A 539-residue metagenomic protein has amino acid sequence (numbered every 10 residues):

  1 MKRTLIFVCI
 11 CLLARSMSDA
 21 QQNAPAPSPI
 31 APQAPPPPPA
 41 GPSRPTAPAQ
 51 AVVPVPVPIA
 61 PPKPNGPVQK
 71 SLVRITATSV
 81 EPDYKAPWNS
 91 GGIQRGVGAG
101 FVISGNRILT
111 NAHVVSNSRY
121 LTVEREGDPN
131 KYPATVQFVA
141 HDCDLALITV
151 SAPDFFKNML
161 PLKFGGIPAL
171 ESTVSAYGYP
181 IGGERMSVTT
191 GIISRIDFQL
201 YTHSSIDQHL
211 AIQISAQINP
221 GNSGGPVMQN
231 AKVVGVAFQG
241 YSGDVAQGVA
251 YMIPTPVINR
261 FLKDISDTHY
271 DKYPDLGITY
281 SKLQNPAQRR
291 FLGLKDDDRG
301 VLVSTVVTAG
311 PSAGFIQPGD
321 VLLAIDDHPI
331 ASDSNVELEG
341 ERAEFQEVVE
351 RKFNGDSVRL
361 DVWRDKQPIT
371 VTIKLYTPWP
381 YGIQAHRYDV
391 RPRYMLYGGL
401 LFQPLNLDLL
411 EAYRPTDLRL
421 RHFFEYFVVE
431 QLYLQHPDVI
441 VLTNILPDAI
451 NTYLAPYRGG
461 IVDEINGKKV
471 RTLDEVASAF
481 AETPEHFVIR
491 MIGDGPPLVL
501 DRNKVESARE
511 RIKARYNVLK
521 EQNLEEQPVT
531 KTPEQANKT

Functional and structural regions predicted by a protein language model:
I6-R15: Bacterial N-terminal signal peptides
Q21-V55, K63, K70, T78-V80 (+8 more regions): C-terminal recognition in membrane/secretory proteostasis and scaffolding
P56-K63, P82-G105, N111, N130-P133 (+6 more regions): A conserved glycine-rich beta-strand in the N-terminal activation segment of trypsin-fold
V68-K85, A176: A short, Trp-centered hydrophobic/proline-enriched beta-strand micro-motif
S71-T76, N89, S151-P161, S187-G248 (+3 more regions): Active-site region of chymotrypsin-like
L72, R107-N111, I167-P180, I214-I218 (+4 more regions): Active-site-proximal beta-strands of protease catalytic cores
V80, S116, V139-C143, S194-T202 (+2 more regions): Short, conserved beta-turn/loop elements at beta-strand boundaries and strand-helix junctions
E81, S104-M186, P220, P368-T370: Conserved active-site neighborhood of the chymotrypsin/trypsin-like protease fold
